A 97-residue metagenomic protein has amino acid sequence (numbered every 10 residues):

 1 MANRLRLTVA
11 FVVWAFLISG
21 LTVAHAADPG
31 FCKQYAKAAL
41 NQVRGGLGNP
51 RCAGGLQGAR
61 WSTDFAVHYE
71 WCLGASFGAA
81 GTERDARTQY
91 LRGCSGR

Functional and structural regions predicted by a protein language model:
M1-F11: Bacterial N-terminal signal peptides that target proteins for export
A10-G20: Bacterial N-terminal signal peptides
L21-A26: Sec/Tat signal peptide C-region and signal peptidase I cleavage site
A27-R97: Post-signal/leader-peptide non-cytosolic segments of secretory proteins
